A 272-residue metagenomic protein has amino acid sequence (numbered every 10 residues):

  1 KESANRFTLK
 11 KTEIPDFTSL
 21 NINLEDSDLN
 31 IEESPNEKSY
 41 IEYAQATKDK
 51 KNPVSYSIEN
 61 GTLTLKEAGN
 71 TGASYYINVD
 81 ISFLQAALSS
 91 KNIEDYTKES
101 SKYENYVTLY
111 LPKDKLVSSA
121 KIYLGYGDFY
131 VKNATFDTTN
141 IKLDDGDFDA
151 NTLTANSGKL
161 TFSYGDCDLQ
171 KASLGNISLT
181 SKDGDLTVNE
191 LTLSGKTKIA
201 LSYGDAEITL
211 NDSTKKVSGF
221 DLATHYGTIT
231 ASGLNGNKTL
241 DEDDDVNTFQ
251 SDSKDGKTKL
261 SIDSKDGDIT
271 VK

Functional and structural regions predicted by a protein language model:
K1-N5: Gram-positive cell-envelope targeting signals
R6-D16, D28-E32, N36, K51-N156 (+4 more regions): Right-handed parallel beta-helix
P35-A46: Short Gly/aromatic-enriched secondary-structure transition segments
N36-E37, D114-L116, L193, S213-K215: Short strand-connecting beta-turns/loops that link adjacent beta-strands
D49-K51, K215-K216: A cross-taxa feature marking solvent-exposed loop/turn segments within ectodomains of secreted and single-pass membrane
N151-T152, S157-G158, C167-K272: Short, surface-exposed interaction patches in beta-rich subdomains that mediate adhesion/assembly near membranes
